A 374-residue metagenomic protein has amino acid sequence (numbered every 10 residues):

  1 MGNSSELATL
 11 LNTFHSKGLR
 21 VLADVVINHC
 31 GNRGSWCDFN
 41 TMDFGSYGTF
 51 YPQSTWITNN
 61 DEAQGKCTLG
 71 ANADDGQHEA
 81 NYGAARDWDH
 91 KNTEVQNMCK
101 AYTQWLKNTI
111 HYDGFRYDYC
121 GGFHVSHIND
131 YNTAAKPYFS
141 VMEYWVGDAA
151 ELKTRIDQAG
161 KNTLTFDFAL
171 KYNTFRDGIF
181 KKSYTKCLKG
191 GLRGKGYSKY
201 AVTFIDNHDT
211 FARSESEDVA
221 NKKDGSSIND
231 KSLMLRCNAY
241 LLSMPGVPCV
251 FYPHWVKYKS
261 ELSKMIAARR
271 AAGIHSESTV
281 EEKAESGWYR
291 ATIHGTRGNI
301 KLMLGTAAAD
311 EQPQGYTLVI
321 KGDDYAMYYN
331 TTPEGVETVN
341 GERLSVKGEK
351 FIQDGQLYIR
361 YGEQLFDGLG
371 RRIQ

Functional and structural regions predicted by a protein language model:
M1-Y82, W88, F123-M142, G147: Acidic/aromatic-lined carbohydrate-recognition and catalytic surfaces of CAZymes acting on diverse glycans
N3-S4, V95-Q96, D230-K231: A conditional alpha-helix N-cap/helix-loop micro-motif detector
L11, H15, L19, A23 (+2 more regions): Active-site-proximal helices and loops of the catalytic beta/alpha 8
R33-N97, A159-T174, V202-F204, A212 (+2 more regions): Glycan-binding loop/region signatures in secreted carbohydrate-active enzymes
D61-T68, T296, T331, G362: Extended, charge-rich alpha-helical regions
N81, M234, A284, E342-L344: Short solvent-exposed loop/turn micro-motifs enriched in small/polar/acidic residues
R86, A239, Y289, G348-E349: Residue-level detector of beta-strand structural context in well-folded domains
E334-Q374: C-terminal outer-membrane/trafficking sorting elements
